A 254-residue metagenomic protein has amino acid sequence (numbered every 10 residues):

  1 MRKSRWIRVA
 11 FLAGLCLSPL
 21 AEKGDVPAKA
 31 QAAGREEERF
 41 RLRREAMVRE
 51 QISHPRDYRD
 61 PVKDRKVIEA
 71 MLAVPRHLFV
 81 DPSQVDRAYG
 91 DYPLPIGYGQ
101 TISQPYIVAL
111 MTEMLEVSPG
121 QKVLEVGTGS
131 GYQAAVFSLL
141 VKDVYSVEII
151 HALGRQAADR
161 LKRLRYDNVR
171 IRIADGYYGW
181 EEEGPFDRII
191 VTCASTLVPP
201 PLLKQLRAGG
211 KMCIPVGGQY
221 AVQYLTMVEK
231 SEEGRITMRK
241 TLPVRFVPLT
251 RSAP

Functional and structural regions predicted by a protein language model:
M1-A10: Bacterial N-terminal signal peptides that target proteins for export
S4, V74, Y166: Acidic-histidine catalytic/liganding microenvironments
A10-S18: Bacterial N-terminal signal peptides
L17-D25: C-terminal segment of classical bacterial N-terminal signal peptides
V26-L124, R155, E232, M238 (+1 more regions): Class I SAM-dependent transferase core
E116-R235: Conserved nucleotide-cofactor-binding alpha/beta core module
R251-P254: Short, surface-exposed secondary-structure junctions/capping segments
